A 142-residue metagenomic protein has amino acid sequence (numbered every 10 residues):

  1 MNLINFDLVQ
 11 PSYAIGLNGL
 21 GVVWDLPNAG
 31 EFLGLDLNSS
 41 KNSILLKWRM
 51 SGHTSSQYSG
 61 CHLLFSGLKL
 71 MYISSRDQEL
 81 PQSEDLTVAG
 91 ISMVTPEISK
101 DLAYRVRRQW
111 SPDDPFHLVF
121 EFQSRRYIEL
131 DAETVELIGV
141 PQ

Functional and structural regions predicted by a protein language model:
M1-Q142: Surface-exposed, interaction-prone regions used to assemble/regulate multi-protein complexes
